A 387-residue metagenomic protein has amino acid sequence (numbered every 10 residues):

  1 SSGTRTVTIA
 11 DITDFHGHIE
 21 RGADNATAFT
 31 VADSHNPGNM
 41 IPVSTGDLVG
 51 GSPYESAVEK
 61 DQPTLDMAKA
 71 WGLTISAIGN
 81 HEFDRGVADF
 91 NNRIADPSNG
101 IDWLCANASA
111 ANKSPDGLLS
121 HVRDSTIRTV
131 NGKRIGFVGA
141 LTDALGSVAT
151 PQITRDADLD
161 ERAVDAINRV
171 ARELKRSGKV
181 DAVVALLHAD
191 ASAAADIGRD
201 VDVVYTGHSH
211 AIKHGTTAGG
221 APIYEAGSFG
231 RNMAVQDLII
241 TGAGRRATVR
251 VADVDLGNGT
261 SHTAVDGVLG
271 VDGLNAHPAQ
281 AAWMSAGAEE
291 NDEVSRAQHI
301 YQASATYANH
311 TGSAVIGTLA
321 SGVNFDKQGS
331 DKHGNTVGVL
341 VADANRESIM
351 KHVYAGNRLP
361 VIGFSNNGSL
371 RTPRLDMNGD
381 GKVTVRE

Functional and structural regions predicted by a protein language model:
S2-H262, T336-A344: Acidic, metal/ion-coordinating pockets
T13-G17, G50-Y54, K175, A193-I197 (+3 more regions): Solvent-exposed loop/linker segments at secondary-structure transitions that flank or connect catalytic domains
